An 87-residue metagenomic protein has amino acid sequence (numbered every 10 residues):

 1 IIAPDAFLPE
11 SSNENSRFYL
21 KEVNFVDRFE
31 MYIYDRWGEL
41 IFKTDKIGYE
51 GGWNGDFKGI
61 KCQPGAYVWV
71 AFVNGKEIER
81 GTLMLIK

Functional and structural regions predicted by a protein language model:
I1-K87: Short loop/turn motifs at secondary-structure boundaries
